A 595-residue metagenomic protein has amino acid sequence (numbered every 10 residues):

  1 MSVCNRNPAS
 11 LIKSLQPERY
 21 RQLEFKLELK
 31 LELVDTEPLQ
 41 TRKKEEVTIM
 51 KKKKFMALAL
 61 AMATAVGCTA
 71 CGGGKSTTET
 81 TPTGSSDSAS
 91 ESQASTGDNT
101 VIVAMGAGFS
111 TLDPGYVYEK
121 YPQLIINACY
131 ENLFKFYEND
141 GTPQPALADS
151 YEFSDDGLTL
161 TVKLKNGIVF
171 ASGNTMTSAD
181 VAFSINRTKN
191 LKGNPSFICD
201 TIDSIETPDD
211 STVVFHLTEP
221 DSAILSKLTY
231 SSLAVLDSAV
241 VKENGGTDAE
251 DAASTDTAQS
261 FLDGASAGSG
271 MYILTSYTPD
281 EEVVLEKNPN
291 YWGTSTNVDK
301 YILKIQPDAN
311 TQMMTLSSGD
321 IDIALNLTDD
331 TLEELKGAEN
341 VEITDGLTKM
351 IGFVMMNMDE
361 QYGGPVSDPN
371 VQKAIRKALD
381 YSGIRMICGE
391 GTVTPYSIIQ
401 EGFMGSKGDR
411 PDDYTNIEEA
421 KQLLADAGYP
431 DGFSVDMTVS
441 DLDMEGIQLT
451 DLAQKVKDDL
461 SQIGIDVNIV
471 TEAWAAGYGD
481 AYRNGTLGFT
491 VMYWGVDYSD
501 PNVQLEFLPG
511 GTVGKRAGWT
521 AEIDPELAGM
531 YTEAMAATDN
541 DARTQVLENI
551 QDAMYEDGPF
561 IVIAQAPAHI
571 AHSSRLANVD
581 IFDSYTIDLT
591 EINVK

Functional and structural regions predicted by a protein language model:
F55, V393-D426, M444-D451: Structural transition elements
A104-F153, N186, A267-G268: N-terminal lobe/hinge region of extracytoplasmic solute-binding protein
E138, S231-T294, K300, Q422: Gly/Pro-rich hinge or "lid" segments in bacterial periplasmic/extracellular proteins
D149-G193, P208, V214, T315 (+1 more regions): Aromatic- and charge-enriched surface segment that lines or borders ligand/interaction sites
E152, F197-A249: Surface-exposed binding/hinge segments that line and control ligand-binding clefts or catalytic entry sites
T177-S184, D210-V214, G270-M271, D299-K300 (+4 more regions): Alpha-helical secondary-structure segments
T278, G352, A378-S406, Q448-K457 (+1 more regions): Detector for C-terminal structural segments
N288-E334: Ligand-site clamp/hinge motif
